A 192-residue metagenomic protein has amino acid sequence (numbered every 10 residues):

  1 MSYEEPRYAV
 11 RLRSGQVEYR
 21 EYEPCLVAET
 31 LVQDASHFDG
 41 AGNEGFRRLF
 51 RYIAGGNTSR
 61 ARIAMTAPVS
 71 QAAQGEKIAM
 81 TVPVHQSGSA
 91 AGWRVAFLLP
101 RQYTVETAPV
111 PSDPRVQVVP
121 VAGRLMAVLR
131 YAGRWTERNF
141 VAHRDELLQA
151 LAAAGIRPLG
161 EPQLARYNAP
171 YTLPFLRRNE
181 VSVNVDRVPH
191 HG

Functional and structural regions predicted by a protein language model:
M1-G192: A solvent-exposed interaction/effector surface
